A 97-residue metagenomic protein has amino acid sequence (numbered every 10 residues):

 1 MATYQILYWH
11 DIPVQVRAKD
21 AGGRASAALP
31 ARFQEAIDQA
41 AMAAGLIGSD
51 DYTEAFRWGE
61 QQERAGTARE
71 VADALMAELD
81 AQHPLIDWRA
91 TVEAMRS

Functional and structural regions predicted by a protein language model:
M1-A27: Short, charged/polar N-terminal "headpieces" of proteins
A21-W58: Acidic, aromatic-enriched beta-alpha/helix-loop junctions
W58-R69, D73: Mid-chain, well-packed structural core segment of small domains
E70-S97: C-terminal charged interaction modules
